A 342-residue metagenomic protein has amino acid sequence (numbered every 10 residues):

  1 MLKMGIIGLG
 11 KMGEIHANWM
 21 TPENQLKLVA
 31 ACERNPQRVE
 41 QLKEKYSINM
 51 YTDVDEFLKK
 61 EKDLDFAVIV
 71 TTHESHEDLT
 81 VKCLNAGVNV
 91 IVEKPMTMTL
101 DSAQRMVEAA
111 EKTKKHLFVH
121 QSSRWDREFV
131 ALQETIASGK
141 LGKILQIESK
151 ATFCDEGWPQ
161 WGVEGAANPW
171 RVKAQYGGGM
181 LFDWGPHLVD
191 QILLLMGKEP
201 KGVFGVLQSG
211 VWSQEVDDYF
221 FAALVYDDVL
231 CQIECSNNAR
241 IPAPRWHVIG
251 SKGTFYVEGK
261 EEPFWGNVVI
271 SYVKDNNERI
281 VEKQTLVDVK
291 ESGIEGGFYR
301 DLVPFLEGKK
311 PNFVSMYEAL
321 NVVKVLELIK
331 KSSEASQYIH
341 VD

Functional and structural regions predicted by a protein language model:
M1-Y46: N-terminal Rossmann-like dinucleotide-binding module
H16, Y46-A109: Beta-loop-alpha module in the N-terminal Rossmann-like domain of NAD(P)-dependent dehydrogenases, especially those
R34, L286-R300: Active-site loop of classical SDR/Rossmann-like NAD(P)-dependent oxidoreductases, centered on the catalytic Tyr-X3-Lys
T52, V92, L117-V119, E148 (+1 more regions): Hydrophobic residues in well-ordered beta-strands that form the structural core
F66-I69, Q104, K112, Y272-V273 (+1 more regions): C-terminal helix-rich "cap/oligomerization" subdomain common to oxidoreductases
R105-S122, G142-I147: Rossmann-fold dehydrogenase core element
S123-V206, G210-S213, S336: Predominantly a Rossmann-like dinucleotide-binding segment in NAD(P)-dependent oxidoreductases
D183, V189-P263, G296-N312, V341: Contiguous beta-strand/loop segments that form the cofactor/metal-binding neighborhood of enzyme cores
